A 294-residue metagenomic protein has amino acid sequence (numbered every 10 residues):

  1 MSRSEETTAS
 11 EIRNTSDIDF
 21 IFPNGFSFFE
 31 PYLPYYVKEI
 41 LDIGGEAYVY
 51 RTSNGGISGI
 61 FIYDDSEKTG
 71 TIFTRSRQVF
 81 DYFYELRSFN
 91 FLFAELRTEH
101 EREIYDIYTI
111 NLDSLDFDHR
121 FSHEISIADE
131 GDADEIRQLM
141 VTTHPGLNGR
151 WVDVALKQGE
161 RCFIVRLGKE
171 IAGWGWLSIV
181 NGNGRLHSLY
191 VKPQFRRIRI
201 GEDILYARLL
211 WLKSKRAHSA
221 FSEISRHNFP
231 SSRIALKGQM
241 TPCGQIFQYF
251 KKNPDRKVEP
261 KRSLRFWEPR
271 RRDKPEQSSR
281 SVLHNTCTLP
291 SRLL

Functional and structural regions predicted by a protein language model:
M1-L33, D116-L147, L264-L293: Short amphipathic alpha-helix that is part of the acyltransferase structural core
M1-R3, I57-S122, I246-K251: Acyl-donor-binding surface of acyltransferase catalytic domains
M1-Y84: N-terminal charged segments
G55-I57, E170-G173, P230: Glycine-rich acetyl-CoA-binding "A-motif" of GNAT/NAT acetyltransferases
I62-S66, H144-P193: A conserved beta-strand-loop-helix scaffold within acyl/acetyltransferase catalytic domains
S76-R87, V191, R197-S214, R233-K237: Conserved acetyl-CoA-binding loop-helix of GNAT-fold acetyltransferases
L96-S122, S219-L294: Active-site/acyl-donor-binding loops of N-acyltransferases
